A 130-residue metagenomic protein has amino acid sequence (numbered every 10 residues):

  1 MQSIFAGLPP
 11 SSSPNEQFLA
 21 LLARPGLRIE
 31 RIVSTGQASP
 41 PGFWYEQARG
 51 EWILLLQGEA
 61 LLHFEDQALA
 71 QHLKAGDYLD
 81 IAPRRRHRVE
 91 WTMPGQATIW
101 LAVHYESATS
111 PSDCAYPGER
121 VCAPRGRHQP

Functional and structural regions predicted by a protein language model:
M1-W44, G118-E119, R125, P130: A short, N-terminal "cap"/entry segment at the start of jelly-roll beta-barrel domains of the cupin/DSBH fold
G26, Q67, P94-Q96: Short strand-connecting beta-turns/loops that link adjacent beta-strands
R31, Q57, F64-D66, P83 (+2 more regions): Residue-level recognition of conserved beta-strand positions in structured domain cores
E46-Q47, W52-A75: A short beta-strand-loop-beta hairpin characteristic of the jelly-roll/cupin
L61, L69, D77-L79, P83-V89: Histidine-centered metal-chelating micro-motifs
P83-S110: Ligand-binding loop in jelly-roll beta-barrel domains
